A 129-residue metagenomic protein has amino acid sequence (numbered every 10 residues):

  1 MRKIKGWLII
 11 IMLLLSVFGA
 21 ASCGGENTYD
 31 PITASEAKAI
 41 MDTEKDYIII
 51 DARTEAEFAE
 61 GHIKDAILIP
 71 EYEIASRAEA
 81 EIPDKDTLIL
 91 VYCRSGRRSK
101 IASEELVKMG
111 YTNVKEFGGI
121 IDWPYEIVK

Functional and structural regions predicted by a protein language model:
R2-L8, F18-S35, I40, Y47 (+2 more regions): Rhodanese-like catalytic fold shared by cysteine-dependent sulfurtransferases and DSP/PTP-type phosphatases
I49-D51: Structural scaffold elements adjacent to functional motifs in cytosolic proteins
